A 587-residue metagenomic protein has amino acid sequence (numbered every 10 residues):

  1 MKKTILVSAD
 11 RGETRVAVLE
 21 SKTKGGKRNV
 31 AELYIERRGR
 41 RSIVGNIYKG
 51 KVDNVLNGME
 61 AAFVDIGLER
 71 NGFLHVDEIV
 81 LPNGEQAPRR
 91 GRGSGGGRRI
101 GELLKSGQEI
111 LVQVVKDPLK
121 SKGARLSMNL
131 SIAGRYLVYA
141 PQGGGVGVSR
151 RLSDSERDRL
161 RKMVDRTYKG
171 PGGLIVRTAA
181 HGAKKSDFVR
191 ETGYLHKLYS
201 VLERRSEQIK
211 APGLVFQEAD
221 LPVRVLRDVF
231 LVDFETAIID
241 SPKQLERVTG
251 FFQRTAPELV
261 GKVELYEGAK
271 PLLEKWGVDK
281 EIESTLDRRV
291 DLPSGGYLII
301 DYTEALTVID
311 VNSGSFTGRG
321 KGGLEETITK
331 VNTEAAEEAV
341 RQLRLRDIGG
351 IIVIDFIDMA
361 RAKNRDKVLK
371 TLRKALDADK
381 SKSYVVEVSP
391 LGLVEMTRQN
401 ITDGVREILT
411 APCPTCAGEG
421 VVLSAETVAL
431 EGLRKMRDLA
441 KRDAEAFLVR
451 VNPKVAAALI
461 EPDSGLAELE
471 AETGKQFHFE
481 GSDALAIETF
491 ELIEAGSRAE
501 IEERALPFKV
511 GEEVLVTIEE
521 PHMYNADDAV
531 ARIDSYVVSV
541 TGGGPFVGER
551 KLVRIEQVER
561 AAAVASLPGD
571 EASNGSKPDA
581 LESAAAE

Functional and structural regions predicted by a protein language model:
M1-L126, N574-E587: Charged, low-complexity terminal tails
M1-T4, I35-E36, Y48-K51, E60-A62 (+12 more regions): Short beta-alpha junctions and helix-cap segments that line functional grooves
K2-I5, E32-L33, R37-I43, S94-E102 (+8 more regions): Active-site phosphate-binding and catalytic loops of NTP-dependent enzymes
I5, T14, A31, Y48 (+13 more regions): Conserved beta-strand core positions
I35, G39-M59, S94-P118, E156-L160 (+5 more regions): Phosphate-interacting basic helix/loop segments used at nucleotide- and nucleic-acid interfaces
G39-S42, P82-G93, G144-S155, K184-D187 (+5 more regions): Flexible beta-alpha connector loops of hexameric P-loop NTPases
G58-A62, I66, R70-G72, V76 (+4 more regions): Conserved glycine-centered short motifs in functionally critical loops
G145-I282, L286, T402-E587: Charged, low-complexity intrinsically disordered tails
